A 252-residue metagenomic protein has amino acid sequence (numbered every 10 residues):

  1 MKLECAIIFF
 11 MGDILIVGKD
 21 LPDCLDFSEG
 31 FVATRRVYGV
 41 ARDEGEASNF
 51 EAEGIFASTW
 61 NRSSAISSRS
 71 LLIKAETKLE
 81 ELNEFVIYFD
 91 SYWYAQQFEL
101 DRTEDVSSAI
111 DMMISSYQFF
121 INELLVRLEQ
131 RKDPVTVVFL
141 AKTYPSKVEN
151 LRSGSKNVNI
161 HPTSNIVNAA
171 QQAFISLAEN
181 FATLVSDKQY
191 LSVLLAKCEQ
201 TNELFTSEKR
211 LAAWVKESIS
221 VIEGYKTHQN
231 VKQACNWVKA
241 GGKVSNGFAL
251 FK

Functional and structural regions predicted by a protein language model:
K2-R42: Canonical Rossmann dinucleotide-binding motif of NAD(H)/NADP(H)-dependent dehydrogenases/reductases, specifically
G18-C24, Y92-Y117, V126-T183, E199-T201: Catalytic loop of short-chain dehydrogenase/reductase
P22-D26, E44-F50, K147: Short, charged/polar "capping" segments at the starts of alpha-helices and the immediately preceding loops
F50-S70: Rossmann-fold cofactor-recognition segment
S67-S70, S115-E123: Conserved mid-core alpha-helix of short-chain dehydrogenase/reductase
A75-E81: Glycine-rich phosphate-binding loop signature in dinucleotide/nucleotide-binding domains
F85-I87: N-terminal Rossmann-like NAD(P) cofactor-binding module of classical short-chain dehydrogenase/reductase
Q172, T183-K252: C-terminal helical subdomain
